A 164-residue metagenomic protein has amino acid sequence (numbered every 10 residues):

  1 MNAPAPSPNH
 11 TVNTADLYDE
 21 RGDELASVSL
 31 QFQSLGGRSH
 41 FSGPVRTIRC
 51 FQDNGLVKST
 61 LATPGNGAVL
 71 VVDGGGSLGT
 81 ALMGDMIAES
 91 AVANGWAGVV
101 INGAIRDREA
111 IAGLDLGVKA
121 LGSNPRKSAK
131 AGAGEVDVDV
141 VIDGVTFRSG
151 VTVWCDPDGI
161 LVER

Functional and structural regions predicted by a protein language model:
N2-S149: Feature captures the catalytic cores and cofactor-binding loops of soluble hydro-lyases/lyases that act on carboxylate
G159-R164: A short alpha/beta connector and helix-capping loop motif
